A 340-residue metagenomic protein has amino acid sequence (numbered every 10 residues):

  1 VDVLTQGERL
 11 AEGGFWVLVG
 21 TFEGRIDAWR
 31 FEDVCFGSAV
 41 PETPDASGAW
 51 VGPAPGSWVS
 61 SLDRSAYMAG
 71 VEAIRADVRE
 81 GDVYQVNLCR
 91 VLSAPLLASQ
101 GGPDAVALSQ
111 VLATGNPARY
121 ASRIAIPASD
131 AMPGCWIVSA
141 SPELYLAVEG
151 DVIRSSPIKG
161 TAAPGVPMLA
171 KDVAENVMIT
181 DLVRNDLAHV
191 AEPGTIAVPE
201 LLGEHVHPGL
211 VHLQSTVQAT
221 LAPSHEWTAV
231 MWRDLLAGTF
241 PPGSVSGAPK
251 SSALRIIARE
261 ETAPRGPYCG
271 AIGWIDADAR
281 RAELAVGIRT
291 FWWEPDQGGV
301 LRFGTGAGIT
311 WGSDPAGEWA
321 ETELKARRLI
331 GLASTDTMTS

Functional and structural regions predicted by a protein language model:
V1-S340: Extended alpha-helical targeting/anchoring segments, especially N-terminal organellar/secretory targeting helices
